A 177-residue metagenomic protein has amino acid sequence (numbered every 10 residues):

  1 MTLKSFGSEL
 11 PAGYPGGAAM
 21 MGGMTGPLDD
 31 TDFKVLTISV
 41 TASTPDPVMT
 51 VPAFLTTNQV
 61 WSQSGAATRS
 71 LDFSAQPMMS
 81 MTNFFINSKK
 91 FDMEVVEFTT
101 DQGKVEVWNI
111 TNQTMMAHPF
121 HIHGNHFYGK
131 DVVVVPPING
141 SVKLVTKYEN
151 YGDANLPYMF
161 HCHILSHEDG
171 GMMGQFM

Functional and structural regions predicted by a protein language model:
M1-A117, K147-M177: Extended terminal and domain-junction accessory segments
V96, D131-V132: Short, conserved secondary-structure segments in the cores of folded domains
D101-G103, I138-S141: Solvent-exposed, conformationally flexible loop/turn segments
H126-K130: Short aromatic-acidic-glycine turn motif
D131, G140-T146: Short strand-edge motifs at loop-to-beta-strand transitions and within beta-strands of extracellular beta-rich domains
V132-I138, G152-D153: Short, well-ordered coil↔helix boundary/capping segments
